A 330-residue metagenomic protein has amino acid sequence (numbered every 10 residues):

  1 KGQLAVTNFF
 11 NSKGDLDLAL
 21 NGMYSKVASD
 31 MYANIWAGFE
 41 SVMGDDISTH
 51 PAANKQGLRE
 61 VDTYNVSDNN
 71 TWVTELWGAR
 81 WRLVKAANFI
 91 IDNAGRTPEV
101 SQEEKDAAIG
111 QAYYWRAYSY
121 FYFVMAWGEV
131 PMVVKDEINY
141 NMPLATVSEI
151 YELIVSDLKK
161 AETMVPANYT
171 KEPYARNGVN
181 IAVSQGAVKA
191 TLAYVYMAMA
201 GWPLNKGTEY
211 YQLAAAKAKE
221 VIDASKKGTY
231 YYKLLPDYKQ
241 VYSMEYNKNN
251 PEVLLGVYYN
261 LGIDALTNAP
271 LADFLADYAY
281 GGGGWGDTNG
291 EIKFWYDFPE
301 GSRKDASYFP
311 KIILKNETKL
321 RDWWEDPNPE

Functional and structural regions predicted by a protein language model:
K1-G14, I154, A193: Bacterial Sec-dependent N-terminal signal peptides
K13, D17-N21, S25-M31, A53-W127 (+3 more regions): Conserved, well-structured interaction surfaces
G14, Q56-E75, A79, E220-E330: Elongated scaffold/linker segments in the mid-to-C-terminal portions of large proteins
N34-A52, V133, P166-G186, M197-G281: Short, surface-exposed recognition loops and adjoining beta-strand edges that mediate ligand/DNA contacts, enriched
D106, F123, E129-V133, V147 (+1 more regions): Aromatic-lined, polymer-binding surfaces characteristic of secreted/periplasmic polysaccharide-degrading enzymes
S119-P131, L192-L204: Extended, well-ordered alpha-helical segments in internal regulatory regions
